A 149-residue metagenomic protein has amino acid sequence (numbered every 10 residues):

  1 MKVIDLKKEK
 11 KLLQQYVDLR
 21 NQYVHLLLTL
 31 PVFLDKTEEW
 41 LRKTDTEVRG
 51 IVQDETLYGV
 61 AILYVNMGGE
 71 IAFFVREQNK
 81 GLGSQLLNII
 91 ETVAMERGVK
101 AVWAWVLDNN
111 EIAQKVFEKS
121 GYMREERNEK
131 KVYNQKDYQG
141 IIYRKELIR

Functional and structural regions predicted by a protein language model:
M1-T29, E38-E39, R149: A short, well-structured alpha-helix characteristic of acyl/acetyltransferase catalytic modules
Y23-Q78, L87: Acetyl-CoA-dependent GNAT
L63-Y64, W105, V116: Long, contiguous binding/interaction regions
K80-V93, K115, K119: Conserved acetyl-CoA-binding loop-helix of GNAT-fold acetyltransferases
E96-L107: Conserved GNAT acetyl-CoA-binding A-motif
W105-V106, M123-I141: Conserved catalytic-core motifs of GNAT/GCN5-like acyltransferases
E111-A113: Acidic, divalent-metal-coordinating active-site segment for phosphoryl/phosphodiester hydrolysis, typified by short
